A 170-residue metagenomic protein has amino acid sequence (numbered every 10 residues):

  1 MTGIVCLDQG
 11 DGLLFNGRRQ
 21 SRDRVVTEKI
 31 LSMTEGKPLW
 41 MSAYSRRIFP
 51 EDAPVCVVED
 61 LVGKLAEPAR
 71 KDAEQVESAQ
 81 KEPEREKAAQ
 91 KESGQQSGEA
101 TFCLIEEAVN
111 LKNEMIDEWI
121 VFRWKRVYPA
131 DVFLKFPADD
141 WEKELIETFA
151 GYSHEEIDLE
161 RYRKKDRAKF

Functional and structural regions predicted by a protein language model:
M1-D72, E86, Q90-F170: Enzymes that bind and transform nitrogen-containing heteroaromatic metabolites
E77-K87: Acidic, glycine-centered low-complexity repeats within long intrinsically disordered regions
